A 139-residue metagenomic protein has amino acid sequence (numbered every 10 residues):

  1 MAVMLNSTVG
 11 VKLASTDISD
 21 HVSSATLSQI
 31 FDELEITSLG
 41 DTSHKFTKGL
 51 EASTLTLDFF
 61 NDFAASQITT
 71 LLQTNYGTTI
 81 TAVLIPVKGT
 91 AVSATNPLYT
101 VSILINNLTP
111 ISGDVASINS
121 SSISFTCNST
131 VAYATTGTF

Functional and structural regions predicted by a protein language model:
M1-F63, Y99-S122: Solvent-exposed edge beta-strands and adjacent loop segments that serve as assembly or binding interfaces
S7, S15, A25, G77-I80 (+3 more regions): Intrinsically disordered/low-complexity terminal segments and short unstructured peptides
L13, I68, I85-V87, F125 (+1 more regions): Extended hydrophobic/Leu-rich segments
E33-T37, P86, C127: Single-stranded nucleic acid-binding surfaces, predominantly the OB-fold ssDNA-binding core
F60-A65, S129-A132: Acidic glycine-/aspartate-rich tracts in secreted/extracellular proteins
S66-N106: Short, acidic/charged, Gly/Pro-enriched secondary-structure junctions
D114-T138: C-terminal or internal capping secondary-structure element at the end of a domain, subdomain, or sheet
